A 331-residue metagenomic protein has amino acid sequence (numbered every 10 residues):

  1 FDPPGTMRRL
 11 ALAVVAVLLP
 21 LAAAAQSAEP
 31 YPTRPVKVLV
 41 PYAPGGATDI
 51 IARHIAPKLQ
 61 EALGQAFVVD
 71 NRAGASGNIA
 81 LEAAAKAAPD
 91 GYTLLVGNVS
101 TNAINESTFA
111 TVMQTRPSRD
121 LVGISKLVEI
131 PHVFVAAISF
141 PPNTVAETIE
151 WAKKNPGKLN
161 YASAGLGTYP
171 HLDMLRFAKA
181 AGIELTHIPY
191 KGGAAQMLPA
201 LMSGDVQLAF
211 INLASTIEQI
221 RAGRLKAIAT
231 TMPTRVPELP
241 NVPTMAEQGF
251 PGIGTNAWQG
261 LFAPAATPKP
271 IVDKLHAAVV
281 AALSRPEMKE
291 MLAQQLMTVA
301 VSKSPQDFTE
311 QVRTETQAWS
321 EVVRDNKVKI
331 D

Functional and structural regions predicted by a protein language model:
F1-T33, A146, I330-D331: Short, low-complexity disordered leader/linker segments with a strong preference for bacterial N-terminal type II
A25-D120, K158-N160, G182-L208, Q219 (+2 more regions): N-terminal (or domain-start) structured segment
T33-P35, K179-I183, E247, K269-D331: An extracytoplasmic/periplasmic, membrane-proximal ligand-sensing/linker region
A47, I51, I55, L59 (+14 more regions): Stable alpha-helical elements in mature extracytoplasmic
A83-Y92, V99, S107-Q196, M245 (+1 more regions): Hinge/capping helix and adjacent helix->loop/strand transition within the periplasmic-binding protein
S100-T111, H171, R176-A180, L208-V242: A ligand-binding cleft/hinge motif common to bilobed small-molecule-binding domains
Q196-L198, P237-N241, Q311: Short, charged, surface-exposed secondary-structure boundary motifs
